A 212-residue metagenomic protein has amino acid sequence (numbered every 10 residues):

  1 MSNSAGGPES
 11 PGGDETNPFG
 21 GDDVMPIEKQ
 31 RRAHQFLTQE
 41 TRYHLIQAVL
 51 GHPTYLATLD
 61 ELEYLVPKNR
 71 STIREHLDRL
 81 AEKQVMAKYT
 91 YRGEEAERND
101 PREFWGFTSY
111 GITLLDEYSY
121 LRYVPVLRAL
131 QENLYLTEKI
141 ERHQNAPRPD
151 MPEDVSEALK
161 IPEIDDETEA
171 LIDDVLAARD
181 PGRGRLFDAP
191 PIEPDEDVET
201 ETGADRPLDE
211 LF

Functional and structural regions predicted by a protein language model:
P18-L45: Short alpha-helical segments that sit at the start of domains
A33-T41, Y91-E117: Short, cationic-aromatic polyanion-contact patches
V49-P53: Short helix-to-turn junction characteristic of helix-turn-helix DNA-binding domains, especially the helix
Y55-L65: Short acidic, hydrophobic short linear motifs in intrinsically disordered regions
N69-R74: Short coil turns linking two alpha-helices in DNA-binding domains
L77-D78: Short, hydrophobic-biased segments on the C-terminal half of alpha helices that form "recognition helices"
A81-G93: A short, conserved structural fragment
S109-F212: Amphipathic alpha-helical dimerization/coiled-coil segments that flank or bridge DNA-binding/regulatory modules
